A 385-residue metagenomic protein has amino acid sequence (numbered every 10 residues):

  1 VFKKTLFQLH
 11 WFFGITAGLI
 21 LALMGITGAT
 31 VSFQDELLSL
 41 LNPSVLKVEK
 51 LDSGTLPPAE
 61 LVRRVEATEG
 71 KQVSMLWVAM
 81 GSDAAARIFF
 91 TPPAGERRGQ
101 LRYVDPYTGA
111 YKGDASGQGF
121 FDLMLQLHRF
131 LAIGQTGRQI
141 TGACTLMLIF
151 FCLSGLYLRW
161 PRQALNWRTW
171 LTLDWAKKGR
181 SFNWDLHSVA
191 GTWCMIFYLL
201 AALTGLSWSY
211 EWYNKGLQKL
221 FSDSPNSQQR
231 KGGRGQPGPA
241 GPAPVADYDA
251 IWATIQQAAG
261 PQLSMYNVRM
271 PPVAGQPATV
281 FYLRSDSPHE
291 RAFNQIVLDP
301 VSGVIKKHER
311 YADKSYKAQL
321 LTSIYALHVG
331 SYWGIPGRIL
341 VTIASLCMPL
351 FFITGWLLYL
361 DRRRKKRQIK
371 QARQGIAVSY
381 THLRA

Functional and structural regions predicted by a protein language model:
V1-L38, A132-L220, I335-A372, I376: Internal alpha-helical transmembrane segments
F2-L41, V45-L61, Q72-Q118, Q135-T141 (+2 more regions): Membrane-anchoring signal-anchor transmembrane alpha-helices and their immediate flanking context
V31-M75, K215-A278: Membrane-proximal low-complexity regions enriched in glycine and acidic/polar residues
P57-L123, T254-D313: Extracytoplasmic loops/domains of multi-pass membrane proteins
A110-T141, Y311-V341: Short, aromatic-rich amphipathic segments at membrane interfaces that lie adjacent to a transmembrane helix or signal
G260, S285, V301, R310-Y311 (+4 more regions): Hydrophobic alpha-helix feature that most strongly marks membrane-spanning transmembrane helices and their immediate
K306, Q319, R373-A377: Solvent-exposed soluble domains appended to multi-pass membrane proteins
T381-A385: Conserved small/polar residues in nucleotide/adenosyl-binding loops
